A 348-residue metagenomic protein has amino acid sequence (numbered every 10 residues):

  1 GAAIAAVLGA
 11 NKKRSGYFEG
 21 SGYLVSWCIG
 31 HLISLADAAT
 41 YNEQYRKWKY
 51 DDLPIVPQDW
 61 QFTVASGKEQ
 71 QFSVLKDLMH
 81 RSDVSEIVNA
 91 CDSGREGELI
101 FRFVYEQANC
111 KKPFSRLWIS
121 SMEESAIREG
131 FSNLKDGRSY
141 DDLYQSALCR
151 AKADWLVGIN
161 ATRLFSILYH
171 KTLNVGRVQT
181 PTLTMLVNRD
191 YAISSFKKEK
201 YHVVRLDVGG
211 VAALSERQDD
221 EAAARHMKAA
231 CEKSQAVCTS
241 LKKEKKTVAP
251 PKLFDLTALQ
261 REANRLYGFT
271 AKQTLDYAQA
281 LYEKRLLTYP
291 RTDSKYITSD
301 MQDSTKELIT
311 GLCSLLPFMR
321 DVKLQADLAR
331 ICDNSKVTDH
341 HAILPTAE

Functional and structural regions predicted by a protein language model:
G1-A151, V322-Q325: Intrinsically disordered, low-complexity regulatory segments
G1-I4, G67-L75, S93-V104, E123-I127 (+14 more regions): Helical mechanochemical/support elements of P-loop NTPase systems and associated helical scaffolds
L8-K12, I29-L32, A36, M79-S82 (+11 more regions): Conserved NTP-handling cores and scaffolds of large molecular machines
G22-L24, S85-V88, P113-R116, Q273-A278 (+2 more regions): Beta-sheet entry/capping signal
Y23-L24, L32-S66, D77, H170-Q279 (+4 more regions): Long, highly charged, low-complexity internal segments
W27-I29, C91, V157, L206-V208 (+1 more regions): Flexible glycine-/small-residue-rich
Y140, Y144-Q145, L156, Y277 (+1 more regions): Extended, highly charged linker/hinge segments and catalytic-adjacent loops that couple domains and form adaptable
